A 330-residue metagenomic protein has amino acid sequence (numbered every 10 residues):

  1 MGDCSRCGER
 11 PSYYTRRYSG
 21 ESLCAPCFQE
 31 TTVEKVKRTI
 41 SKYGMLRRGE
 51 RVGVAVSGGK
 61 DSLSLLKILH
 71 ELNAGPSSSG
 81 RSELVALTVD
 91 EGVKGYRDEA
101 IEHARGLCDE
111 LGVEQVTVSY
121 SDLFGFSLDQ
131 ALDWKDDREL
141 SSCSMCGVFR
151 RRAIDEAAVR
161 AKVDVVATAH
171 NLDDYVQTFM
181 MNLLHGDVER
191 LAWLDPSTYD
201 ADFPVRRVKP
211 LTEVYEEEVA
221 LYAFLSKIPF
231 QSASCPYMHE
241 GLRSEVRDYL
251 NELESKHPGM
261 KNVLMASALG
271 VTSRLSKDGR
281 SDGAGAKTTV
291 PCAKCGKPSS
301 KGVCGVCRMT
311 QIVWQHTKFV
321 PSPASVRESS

Functional and structural regions predicted by a protein language model:
M1-E30, K35-V54, S82-E83, R190-S330: ATP/NTP-dependent adenylation/nucleotidyl-transfer catalytic domains that generate, transfer, or process NMP-activated
D3-M181, H185-A192, S197, A201 (+2 more regions): ATP-dependent adenylation/nucleotidyltransferase module used to activate substrates
